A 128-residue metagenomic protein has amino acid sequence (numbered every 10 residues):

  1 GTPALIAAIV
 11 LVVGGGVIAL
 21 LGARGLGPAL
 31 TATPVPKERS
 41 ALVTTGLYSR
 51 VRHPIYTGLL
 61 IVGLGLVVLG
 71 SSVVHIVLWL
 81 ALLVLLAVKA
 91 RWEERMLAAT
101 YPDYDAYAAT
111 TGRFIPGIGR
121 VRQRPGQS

Functional and structural regions predicted by a protein language model:
P3, L11-S128: Cytosolic-biased juxtamembrane loops and peripheral soluble domains of multi-pass membrane proteins
